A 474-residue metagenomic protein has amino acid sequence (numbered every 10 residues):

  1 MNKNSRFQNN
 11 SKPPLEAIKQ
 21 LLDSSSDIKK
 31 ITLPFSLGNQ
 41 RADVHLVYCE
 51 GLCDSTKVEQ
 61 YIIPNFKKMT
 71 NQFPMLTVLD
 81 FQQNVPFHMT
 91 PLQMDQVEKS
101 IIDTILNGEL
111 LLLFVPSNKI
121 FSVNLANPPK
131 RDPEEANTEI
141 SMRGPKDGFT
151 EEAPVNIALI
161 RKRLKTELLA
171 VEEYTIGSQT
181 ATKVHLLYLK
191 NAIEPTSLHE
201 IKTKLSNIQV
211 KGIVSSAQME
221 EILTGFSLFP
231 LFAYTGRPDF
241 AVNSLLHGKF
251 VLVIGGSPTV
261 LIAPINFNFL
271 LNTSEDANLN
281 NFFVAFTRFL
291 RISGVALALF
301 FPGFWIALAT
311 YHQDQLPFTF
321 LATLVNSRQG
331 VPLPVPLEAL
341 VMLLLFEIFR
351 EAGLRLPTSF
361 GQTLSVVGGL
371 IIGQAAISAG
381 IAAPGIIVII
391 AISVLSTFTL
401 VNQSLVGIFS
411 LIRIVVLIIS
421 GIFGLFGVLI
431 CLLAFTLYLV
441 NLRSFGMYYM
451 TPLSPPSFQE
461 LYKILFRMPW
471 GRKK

Functional and structural regions predicted by a protein language model:
M1-F300, F318, L439-K474: Membrane-embedded alpha-helical signal segments
L33, P116, T175, S216 (+8 more regions): Residue-level detector of alpha-helical recognition elements and their boundaries
K165, Q329, G424-L425: Amphipathic alpha-helical protein-protein interaction surfaces
L252, T259, I265-V415: Transmembrane alpha-helical segments that form the functional core of multipass membrane systems
I386, I390-K474: Hydrophobic alpha-helical transmembrane segments of membrane transport and translocation systems, primarily multi-pass
